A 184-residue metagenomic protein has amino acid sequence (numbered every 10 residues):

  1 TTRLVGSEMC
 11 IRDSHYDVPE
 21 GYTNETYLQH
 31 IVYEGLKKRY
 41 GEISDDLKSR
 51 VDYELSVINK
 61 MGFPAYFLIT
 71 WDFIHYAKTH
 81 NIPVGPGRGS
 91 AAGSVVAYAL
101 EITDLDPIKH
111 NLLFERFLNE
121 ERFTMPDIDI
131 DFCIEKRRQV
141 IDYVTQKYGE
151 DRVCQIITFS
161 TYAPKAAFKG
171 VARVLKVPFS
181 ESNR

Functional and structural regions predicted by a protein language model:
T1-I11: Single conserved hydrophobic/aromatic residue that forms the stacking wall/gate of nucleotide- or nucleobase-binding
I11, R152-V153: Extended C-terminal regions of large enzymes
H15-E20, H75, P83, D129-D131 (+1 more regions): Conserved short loop/turn motifs at secondary-structure junctions
E34-P86: Helix-hairpin-helix/helix-loop-helix acidic hairpins
I82-D104, Q155-V177: Conserved phosphate/anionic-ligand binding catalytic regions in large, soluble enzymes, centered on
A97-E121: Class I SAM-dependent methyltransferase SAM-binding "motif I" and its flanking Rossmann-like core
F114-R152: A structural-propensity feature for long, helix-poor, extended segments
